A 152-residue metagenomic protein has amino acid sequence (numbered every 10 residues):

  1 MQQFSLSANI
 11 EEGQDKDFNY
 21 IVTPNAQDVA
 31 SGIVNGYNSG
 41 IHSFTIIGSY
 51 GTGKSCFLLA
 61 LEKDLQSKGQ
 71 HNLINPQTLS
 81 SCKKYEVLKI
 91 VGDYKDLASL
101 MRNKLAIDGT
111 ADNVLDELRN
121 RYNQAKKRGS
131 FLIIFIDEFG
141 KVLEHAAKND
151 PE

Functional and structural regions predicted by a protein language model:
M1-T52, L58-L65: Walker A/P-loop-proximal flanking segment of P-loop NTPase domains
A26-S31, L115-L118, D150-E152: Well-ordered, non-membrane alpha-helical segments in soluble/globular domains
N38-S39, S80-K83, Q124-R128: Conserved catalytic network of the ASCE P-loop NTPase/AAA+ motor domain
S43-T45, V87, F131-I133: Residue-level preference for the first positions of well-ordered beta-strands
E62-V87, V91, G109-E117: Flexible phosphate/Mg2+-sensing switch loops adjacent to catalytic phosphate-binding sites
E86-S99, R121-A125: Charged C-terminal transducer/switch regions of large nucleotide-driven machines
L97-Y122: Short glycine-rich substrate-engagement loop in P-loop NTPases that contacts/grips substrate
Q124-P151: Conserved P-loop NTPase "ATPase switch" module shared by AAA+ and STAND
